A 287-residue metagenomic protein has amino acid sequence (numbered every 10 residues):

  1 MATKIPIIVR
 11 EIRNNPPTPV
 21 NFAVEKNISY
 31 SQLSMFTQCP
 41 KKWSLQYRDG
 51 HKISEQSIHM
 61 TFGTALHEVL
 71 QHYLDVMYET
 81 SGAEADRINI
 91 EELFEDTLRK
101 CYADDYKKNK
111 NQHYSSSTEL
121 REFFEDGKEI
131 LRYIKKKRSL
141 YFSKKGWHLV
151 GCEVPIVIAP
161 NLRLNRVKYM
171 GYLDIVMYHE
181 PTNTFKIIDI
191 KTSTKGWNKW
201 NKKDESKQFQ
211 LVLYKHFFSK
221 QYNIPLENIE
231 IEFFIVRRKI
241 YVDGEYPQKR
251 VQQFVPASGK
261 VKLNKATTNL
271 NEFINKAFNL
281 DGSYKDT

Functional and structural regions predicted by a protein language model:
M1-N15, P19: Accessory/regulatory regions of helicases
L33-S34, Q38-E79, F124-K128, E153: Nuclease catalytic cores
T37-Q46, T184-K191, I274: Active-site-adjacent bridging/hinge elements
D49, K191-T194, I235-R237: A short beta-strand motif that forms part of the nucleic acid-binding face of small beta-barrel RNA-binding folds
V69-P155, A159: A non-catalytic, helix-rich entry segment at domain boundaries
T80-E84, N161-R166, H179-T184, Y222-P225 (+1 more regions): Short, solvent-exposed loop/turn segments that connect beta-strands within catalytic domains and beta-strand-rich
H148-S219: Non-catalytic protein-protein interaction segments used by genome-maintenance enzymes to assemble and couple activities
H216-T287: Metal-dependent nuclease catalytic regions and adjoining charged, substrate-binding loops involved in nucleic-acid end
